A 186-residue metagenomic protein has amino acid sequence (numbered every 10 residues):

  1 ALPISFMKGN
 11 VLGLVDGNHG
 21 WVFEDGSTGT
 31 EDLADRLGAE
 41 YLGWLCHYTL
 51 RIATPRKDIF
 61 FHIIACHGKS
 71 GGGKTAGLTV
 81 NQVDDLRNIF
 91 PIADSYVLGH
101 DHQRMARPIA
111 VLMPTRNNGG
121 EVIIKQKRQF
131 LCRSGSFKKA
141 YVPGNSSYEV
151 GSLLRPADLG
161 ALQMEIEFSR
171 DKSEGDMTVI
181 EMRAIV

Functional and structural regions predicted by a protein language model:
A1-V186: Extended recognition/assembly regions associated with phosphoester-bond processing machinery
